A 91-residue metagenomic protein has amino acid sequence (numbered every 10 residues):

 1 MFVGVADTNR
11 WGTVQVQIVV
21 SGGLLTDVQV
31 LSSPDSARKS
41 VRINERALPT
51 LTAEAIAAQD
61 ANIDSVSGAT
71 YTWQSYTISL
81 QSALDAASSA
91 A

Functional and structural regions predicted by a protein language model:
V3-A91: Active-site- and interface-proximal helix/loop "cap" or "latch" segments in soluble metabolic and energy-transducing
